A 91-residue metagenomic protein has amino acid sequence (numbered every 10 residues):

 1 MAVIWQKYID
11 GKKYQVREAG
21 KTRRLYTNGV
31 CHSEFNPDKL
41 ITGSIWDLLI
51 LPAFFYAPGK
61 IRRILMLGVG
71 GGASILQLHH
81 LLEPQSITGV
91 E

Functional and structural regions predicted by a protein language model:
M1-L82, T88: Class I S-adenosylmethionine
E91: Conserved acidic carboxylate
